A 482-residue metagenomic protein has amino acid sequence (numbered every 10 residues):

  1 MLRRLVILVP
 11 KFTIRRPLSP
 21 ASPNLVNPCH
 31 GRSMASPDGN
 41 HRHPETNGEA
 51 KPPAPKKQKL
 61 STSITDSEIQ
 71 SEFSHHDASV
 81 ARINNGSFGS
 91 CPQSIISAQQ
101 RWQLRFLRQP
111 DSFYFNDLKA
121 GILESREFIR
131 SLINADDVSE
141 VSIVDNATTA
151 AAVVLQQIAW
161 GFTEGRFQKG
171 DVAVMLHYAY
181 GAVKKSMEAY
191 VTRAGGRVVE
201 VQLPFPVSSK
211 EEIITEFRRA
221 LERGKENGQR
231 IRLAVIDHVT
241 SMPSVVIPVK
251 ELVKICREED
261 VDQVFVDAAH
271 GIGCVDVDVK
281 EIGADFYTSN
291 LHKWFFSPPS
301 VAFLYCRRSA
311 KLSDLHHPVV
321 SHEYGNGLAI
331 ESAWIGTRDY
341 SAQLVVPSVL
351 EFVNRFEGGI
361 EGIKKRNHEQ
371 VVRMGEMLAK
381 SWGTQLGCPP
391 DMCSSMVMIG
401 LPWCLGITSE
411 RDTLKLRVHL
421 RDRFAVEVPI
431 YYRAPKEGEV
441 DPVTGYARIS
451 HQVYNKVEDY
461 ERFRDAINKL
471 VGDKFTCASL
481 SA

Functional and structural regions predicted by a protein language model:
L5, V9-F12, A35-A482: Pyridoxal 5′-phosphate
V6-V9, A21, V26: Acidic, Ala/Val/Gly-enriched low-complexity intrinsically disordered segments
A21-P23, R32-P37: N-terminal export signals
